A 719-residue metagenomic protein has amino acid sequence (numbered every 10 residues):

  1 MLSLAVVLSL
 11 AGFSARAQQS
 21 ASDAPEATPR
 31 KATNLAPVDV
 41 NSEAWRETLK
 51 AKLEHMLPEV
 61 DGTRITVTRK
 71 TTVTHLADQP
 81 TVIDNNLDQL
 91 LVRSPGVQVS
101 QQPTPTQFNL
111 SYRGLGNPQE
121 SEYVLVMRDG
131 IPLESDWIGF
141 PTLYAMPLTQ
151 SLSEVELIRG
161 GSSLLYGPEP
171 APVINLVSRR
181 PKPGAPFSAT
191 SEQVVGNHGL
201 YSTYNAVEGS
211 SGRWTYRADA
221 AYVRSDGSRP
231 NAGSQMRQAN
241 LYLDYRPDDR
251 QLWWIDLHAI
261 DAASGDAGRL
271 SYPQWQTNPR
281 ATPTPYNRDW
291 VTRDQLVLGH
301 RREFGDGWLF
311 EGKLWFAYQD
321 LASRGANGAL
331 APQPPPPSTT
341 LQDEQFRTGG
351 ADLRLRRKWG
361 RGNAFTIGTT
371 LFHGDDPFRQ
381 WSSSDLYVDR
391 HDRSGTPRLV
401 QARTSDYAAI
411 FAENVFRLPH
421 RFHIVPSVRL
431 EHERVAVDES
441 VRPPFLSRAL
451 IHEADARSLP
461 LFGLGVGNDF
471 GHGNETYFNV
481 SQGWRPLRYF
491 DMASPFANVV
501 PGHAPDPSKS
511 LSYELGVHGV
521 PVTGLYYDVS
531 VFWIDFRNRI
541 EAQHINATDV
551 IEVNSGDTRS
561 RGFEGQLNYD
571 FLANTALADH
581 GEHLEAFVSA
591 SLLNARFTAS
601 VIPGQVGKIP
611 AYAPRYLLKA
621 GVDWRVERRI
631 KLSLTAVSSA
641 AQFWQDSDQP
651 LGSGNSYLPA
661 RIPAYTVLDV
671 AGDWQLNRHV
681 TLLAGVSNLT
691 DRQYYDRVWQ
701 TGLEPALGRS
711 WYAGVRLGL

Functional and structural regions predicted by a protein language model:
V60-T68, V73, V82-I83, D88-S135: Extracytoplasmic beta-strand/coil segments of soluble accessory domains associated with Gram-negative outer-membrane
I131-R159: Short acidic/polar hinge/loop motifs at secondary-structure boundaries that mediate gating or recognition
V195-R224, R229-D266, N287-L309, W359-G360 (+5 more regions): Transmembrane beta-barrel wall of Gram-negative outer-membrane proteins
S225, R229-P230, R250-V297, Q319-Q345 (+1 more regions): Flexible loop and strand-edge segments within Gram-negative outer membrane beta-barrel domains
G299-E303, L309-N327, D469, E475-G483 (+3 more regions): Membrane-embedded beta-barrel scaffold of Gram-negative outer-membrane proteins
F346, K358, G362-H373, Q401-I534 (+1 more regions): Structural signature of Gram-negative outer-membrane beta-barrels, strongest in the C-terminal barrel of TonB-dependent
R421-I424, H432, Y526-D535, V553-S647: Gram-negative outer-membrane beta-barrel transporters
F532, L584, S638-D648, D673-L719: C-terminal beta-signal and adjacent terminal beta-strands/loops of Gram-negative outer-membrane beta-barrel proteins
